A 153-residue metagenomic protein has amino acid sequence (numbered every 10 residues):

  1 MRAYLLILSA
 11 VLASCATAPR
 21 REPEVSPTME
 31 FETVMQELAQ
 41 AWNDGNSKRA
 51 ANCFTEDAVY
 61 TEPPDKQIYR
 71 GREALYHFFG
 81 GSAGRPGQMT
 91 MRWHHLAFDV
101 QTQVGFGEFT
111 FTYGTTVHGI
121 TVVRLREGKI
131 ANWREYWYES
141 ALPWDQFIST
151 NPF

Functional and structural regions predicted by a protein language model:
L5-A13: Bacterial N-terminal signal peptides
C15-E56, S149-F153: Short, low-complexity N-terminal intrinsically disordered segments enriched in polar/charged residues
S47-V100: A solvent-exposed, acidic/Ser-Thr-rich amphipathic alpha-helical stretch
T90-R92, T115-T121: Short, surface-exposed coil-to-beta transition loops
V100-T102, V123-A131: Short, solvent-exposed coil/turn segments at beta-strand boundaries
F106-G114: Short beta-strand segments that buttress and anchor functional surface loops
G114-T116, E127, E139-W144: A short local loop/turn or secondary-structure capping micro-motif enriched for an aromatic residue
R134-F153: Low-complexity, intrinsically disordered terminal/linker segments enriched in charged and Gly/Pro repeats
